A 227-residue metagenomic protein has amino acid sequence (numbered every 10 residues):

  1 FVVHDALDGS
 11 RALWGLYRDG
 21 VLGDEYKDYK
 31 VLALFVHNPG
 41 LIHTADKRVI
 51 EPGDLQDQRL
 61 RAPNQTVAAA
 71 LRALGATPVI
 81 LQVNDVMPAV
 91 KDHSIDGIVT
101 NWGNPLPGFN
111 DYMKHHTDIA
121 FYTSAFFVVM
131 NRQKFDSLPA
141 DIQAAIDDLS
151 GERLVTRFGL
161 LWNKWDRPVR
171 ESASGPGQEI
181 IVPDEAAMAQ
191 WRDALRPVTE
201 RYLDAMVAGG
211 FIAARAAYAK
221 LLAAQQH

Functional and structural regions predicted by a protein language model:
F1-D8, Y17, D24-H227: N-terminal secretory/targeting leader peptides
L13: Cys/His-rich zinc-coordinating modules
